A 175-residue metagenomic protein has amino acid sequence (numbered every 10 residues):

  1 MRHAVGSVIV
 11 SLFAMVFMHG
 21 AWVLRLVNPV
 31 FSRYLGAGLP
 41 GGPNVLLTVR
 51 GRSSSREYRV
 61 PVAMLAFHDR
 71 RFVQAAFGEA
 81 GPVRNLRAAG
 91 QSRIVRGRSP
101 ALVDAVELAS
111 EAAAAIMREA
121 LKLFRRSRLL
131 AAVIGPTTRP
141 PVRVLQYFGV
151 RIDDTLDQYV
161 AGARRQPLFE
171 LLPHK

Functional and structural regions predicted by a protein language model:
M1-A37: Extreme N-terminal tail/first-helix region
V23-N28, G42-N44, G51-R52, R71-V73 (+2 more regions): A short linear-motif detector with a strong N-terminal bias
S32, R59, L156-D157: A generic local structural motif
G38-P43, R165: A short, polar/charged loop/turn motif at coil->beta-strand junctions and beta-hairpin connectors
G42-F77, L102: Short beta-strand segments
F77-L168: Short, structured beta-strand-loop surface elements
E170-K175: Short beta-strand-to-coil "C-cap" segments at the C-terminal boundary of structured domains/repeats, marking
